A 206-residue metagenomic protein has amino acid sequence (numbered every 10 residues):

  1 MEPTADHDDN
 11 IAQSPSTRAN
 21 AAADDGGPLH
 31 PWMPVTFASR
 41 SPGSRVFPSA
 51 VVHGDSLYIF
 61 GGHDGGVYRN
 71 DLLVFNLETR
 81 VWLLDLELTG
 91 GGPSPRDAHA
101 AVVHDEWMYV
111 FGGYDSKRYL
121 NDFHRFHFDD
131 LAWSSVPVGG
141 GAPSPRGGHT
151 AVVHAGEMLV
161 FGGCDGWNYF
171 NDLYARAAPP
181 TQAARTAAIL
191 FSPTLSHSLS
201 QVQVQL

Functional and structural regions predicted by a protein language model:
M1-L206: Kelch-like beta-propeller repeat domains
